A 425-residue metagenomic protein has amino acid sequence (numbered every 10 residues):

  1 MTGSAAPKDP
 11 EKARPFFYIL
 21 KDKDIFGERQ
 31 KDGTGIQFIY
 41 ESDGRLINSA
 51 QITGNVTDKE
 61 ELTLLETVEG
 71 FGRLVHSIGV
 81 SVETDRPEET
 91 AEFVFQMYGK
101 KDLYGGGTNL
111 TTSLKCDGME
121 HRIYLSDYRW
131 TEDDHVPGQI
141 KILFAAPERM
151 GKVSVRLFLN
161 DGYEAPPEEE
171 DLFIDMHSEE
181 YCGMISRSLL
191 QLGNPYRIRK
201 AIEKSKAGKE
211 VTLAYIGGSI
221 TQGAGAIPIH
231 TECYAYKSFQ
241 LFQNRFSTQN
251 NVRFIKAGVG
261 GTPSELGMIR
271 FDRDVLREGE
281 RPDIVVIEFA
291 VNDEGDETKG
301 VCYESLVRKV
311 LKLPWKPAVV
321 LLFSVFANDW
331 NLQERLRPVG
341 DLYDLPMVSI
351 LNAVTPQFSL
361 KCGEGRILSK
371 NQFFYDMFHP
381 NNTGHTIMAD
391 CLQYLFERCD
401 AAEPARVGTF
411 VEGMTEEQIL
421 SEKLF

Functional and structural regions predicted by a protein language model:
G3-E120, Y128, D133-V136, P147-R149 (+4 more regions): Alpha-helical cap/lid subdomain in secreted, periplasmic, or secretory-pathway luminal O-acyl-processing enzymes
A13-P15, S178, T231, Q243 (+1 more regions): Generic intrinsically disordered, low-complexity segments enriched for polar/acidic and small residues
L125, R129-T212: Non-catalytic propeptide/linker segments at domain boundaries
L172, I198, V211, H230 (+2 more regions): Intrinsically disordered low-complexity regions specifically enriched for long asparagine
C182-A257, R270-R281, M414: Serine-esterase "nucleophile elbow" of acetyl-processing enzymes
A401, A405-F425: Non-catalytic interaction/regulatory modules that flank or connect domains
